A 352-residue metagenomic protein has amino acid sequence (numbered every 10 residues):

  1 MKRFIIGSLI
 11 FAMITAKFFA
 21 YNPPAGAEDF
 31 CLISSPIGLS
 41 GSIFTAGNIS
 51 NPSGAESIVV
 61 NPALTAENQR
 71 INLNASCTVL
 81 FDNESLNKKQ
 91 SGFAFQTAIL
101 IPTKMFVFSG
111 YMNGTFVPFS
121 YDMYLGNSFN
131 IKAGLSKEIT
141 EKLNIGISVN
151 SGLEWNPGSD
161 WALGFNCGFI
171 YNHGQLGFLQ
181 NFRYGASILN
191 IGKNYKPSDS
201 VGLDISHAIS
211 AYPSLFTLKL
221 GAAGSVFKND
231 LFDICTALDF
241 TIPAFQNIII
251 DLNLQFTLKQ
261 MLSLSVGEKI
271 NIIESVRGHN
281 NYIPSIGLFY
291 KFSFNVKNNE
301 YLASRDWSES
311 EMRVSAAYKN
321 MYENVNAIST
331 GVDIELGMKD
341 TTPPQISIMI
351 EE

Functional and structural regions predicted by a protein language model:
M1-F4: Positively charged n-region of N-terminal signal peptides that target proteins for export
F19-E352: Subset of outer-membrane beta-barrel
